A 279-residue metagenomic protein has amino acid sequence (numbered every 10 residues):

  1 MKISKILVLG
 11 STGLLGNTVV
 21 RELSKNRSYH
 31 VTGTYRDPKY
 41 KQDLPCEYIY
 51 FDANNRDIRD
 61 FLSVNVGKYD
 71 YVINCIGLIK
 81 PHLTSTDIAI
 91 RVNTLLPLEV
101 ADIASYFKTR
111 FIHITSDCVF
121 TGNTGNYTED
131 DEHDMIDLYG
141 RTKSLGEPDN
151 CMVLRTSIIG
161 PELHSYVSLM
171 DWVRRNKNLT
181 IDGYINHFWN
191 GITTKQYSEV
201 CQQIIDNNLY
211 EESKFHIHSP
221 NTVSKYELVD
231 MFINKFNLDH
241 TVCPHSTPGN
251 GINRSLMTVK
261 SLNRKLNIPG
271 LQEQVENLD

Functional and structural regions predicted by a protein language model:
K5-N26: N-terminal Rossmann NAD(P)H-binding glycine-rich loop of SDR-like oxidoreductase domains
G33-Y40, A53: N-terminal Rossmann-fold cofactor-binding loop
Y50-T94: NAD(P)H-binding glycine-rich loop region in Rossmannoid oxidoreductase-like domains and their noncatalytic homologs
I88-E99, H133, R141-S144: Glycine-rich NAD(P)-binding loop of the Rossmann-fold in SDR/ketoreductase-type enzymes
L98-D134: Conserved Rossmann-fold NAD(P)-dependent oxidoreductase catalytic core, especially the SDR/UDP-sugar
I136-L138, P148-W189, K195-Q196, Q202: NAD(P)-dependent short-chain dehydrogenase/reductase
S198-Q203, N207-N253: Mid/C-terminal beta-alpha module of Rossmann-like enzyme folds, strongest in SDR-family dehydrogenases/epimerases
L238-D279: C-terminal amphipathic/interface module of NAD(P)-dependent oxidoreductases and related NAD-binding regulators
